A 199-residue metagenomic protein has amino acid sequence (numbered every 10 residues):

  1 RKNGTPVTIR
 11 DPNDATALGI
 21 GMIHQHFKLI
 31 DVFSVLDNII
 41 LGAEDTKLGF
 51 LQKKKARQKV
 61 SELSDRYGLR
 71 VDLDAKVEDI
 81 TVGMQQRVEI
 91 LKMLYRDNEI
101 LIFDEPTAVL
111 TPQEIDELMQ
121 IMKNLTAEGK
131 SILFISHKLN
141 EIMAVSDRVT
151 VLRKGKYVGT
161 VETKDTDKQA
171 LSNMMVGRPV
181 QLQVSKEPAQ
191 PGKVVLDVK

Functional and structural regions predicted by a protein language model:
R1-K199: Glycine-rich phosphate-binding loops of nucleotide-dependent enzymes
